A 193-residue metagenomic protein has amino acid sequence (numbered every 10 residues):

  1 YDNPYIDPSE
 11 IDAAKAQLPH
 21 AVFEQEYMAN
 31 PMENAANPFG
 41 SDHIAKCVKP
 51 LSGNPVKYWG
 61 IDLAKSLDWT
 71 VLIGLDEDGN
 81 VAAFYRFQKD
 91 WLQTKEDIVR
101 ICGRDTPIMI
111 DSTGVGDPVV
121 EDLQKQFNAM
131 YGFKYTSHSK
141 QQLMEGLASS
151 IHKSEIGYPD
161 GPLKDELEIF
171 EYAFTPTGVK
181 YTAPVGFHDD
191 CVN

Functional and structural regions predicted by a protein language model:
Y1-I61: ATPase catalytic-site recognition across NTP-hydrolyzing enzymes
F23, D68, L143, D190-N193: Catalytic-loop motifs flanking and including active-site residues across diverse enzymes
E24-N30, N37-I44, D111, G157-D165 (+1 more regions): Short coil/turn segments at secondary-structure boundaries
P31, L63-K65, S112-G114: Short, flexible loop/turn elements at secondary-structure junctions
S52-D76: Gly/Thr-rich phosphate-binding beta-strand-loop-beta motif of the actin/hexokinase/Hsp70
D62, D111, D190-N193: Acidic active-site catalytic centers that drive phospho-/nucleotidyl reactions and related ester hydrolyses
D76-T177: Mg2+-dependent endonuclease catalytic cores in nucleic-acid-processing enzymes, primarily RNase H-like
E171-N193: Charge-patterned, long linear interaction tracts outside catalytic cores
